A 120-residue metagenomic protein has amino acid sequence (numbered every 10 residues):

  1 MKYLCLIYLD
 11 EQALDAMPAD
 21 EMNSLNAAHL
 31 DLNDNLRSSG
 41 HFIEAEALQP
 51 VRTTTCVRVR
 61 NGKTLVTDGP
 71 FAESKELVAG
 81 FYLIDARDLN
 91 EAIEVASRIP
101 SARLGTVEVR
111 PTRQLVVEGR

Functional and structural regions predicted by a protein language model:
M1-R120: Conserved, structured core segments of small domains
